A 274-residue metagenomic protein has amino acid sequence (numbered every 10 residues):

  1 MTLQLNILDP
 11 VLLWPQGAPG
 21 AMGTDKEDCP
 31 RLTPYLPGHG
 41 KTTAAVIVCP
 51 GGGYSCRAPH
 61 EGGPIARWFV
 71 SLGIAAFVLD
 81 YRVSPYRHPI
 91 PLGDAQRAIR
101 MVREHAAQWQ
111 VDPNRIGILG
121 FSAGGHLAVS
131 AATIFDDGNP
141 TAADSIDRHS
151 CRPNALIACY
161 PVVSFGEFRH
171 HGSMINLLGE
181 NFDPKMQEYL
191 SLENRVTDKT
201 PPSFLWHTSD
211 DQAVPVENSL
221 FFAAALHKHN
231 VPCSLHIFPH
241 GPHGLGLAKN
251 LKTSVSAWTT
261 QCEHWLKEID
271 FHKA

Functional and structural regions predicted by a protein language model:
M1-G40: N-terminal cap/lid segment of alpha/beta-hydrolase-fold proteins
Q16, P161-R195, P201: Mobile cap/lid helix-loop segments that gate and shape the active-site cleft of serine hydrolases
T42-G51: Short beta-strand element of the alpha/beta-hydrolase
R57-P59, P64-I65, F77-P113, A248-S256: Catalytic nucleophile-loop/oxyanion-hole region of alpha/beta-hydrolase and closely related hydrolase-like folds
R97-H170, Q187: Primarily recognizes the serine-hydrolase "nucleophile elbow" in alpha/beta-hydrolase and SGNH/GDSL folds
F165, D210-V214: Acidic catalytic loop of the alpha/beta-hydrolase fold
K199, L205-H207, D211: Short beta-strand/loop motif that positions the catalytic acidic residue of the alpha/beta-hydrolase fold
W206, V216, L220-A274: C-terminal catalytic histidine-bearing segment of alpha/beta-hydrolase fold enzymes
